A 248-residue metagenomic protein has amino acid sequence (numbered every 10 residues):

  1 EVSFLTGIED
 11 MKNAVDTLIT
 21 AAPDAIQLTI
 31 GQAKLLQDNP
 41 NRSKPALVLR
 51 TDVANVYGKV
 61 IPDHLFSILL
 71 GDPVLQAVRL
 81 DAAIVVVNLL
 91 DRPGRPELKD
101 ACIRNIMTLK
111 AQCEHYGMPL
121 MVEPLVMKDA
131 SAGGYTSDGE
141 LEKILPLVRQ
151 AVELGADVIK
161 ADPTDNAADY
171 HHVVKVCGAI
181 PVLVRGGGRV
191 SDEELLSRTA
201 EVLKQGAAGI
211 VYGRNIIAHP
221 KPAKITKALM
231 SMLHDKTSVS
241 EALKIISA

Functional and structural regions predicted by a protein language model:
V2-I26, Q32-R42, A46-Y57, I61-V182 (+3 more regions): Alpha/beta enzyme core
R189: A C-terminal functional module that forms or caps the active site or interfaces directly with catalytic machinery
L203-G206, A218-A248: C-terminal helical cap(s) of enzyme catalytic domains, especially alpha/beta-barrels
